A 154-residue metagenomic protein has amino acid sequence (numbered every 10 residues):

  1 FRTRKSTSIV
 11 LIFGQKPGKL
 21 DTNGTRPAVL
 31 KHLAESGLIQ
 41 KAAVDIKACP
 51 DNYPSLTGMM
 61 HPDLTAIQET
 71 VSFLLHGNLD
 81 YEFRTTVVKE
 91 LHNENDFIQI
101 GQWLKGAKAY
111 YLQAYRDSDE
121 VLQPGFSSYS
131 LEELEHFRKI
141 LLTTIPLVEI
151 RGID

Functional and structural regions predicted by a protein language model:
F1-L131: Conserved AdoMet/S-adenosylmethionine-binding subsite of the radical SAM
E135-D154: A C-terminal junction/extension of Radical SAM enzymes
